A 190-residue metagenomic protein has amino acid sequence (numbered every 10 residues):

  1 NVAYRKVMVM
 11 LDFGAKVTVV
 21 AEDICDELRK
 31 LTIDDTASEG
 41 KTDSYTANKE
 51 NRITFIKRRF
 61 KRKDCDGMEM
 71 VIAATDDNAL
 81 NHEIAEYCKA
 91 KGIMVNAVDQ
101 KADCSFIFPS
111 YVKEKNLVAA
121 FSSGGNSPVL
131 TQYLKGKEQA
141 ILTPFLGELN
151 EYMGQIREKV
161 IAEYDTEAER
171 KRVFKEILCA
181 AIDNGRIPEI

Functional and structural regions predicted by a protein language model:
V2-A3: Hydrophobic/small residue at the entry helix of a nucleotide-binding pocket
F13-T32: NAD(P)-binding Rossmann-fold cofactor-contacting core
T18, M68-N78, L117-G125, A140: Short beta-strand and adjoining strand-loop segment in the mid-core of the Rossmann-like NAD(P)-dependent dehydrogenase
I33-N51: Intrinsically disordered, low-complexity terminal tails and inter-domain linkers enriched for S/T/G/P/D/E
K49-D66: Glycine-rich, highly charged phosphate/nucleotide-binding loops
M70-T75, N81-I107: ADP-ribose/adenylate-binding Rossmann-like module
A97-G147: E1/E1-like adenylate-forming module used to activate ubiquitin-like modifiers and sulfur-carrier proteins
G125-I190: An accessory alpha-helical subdomain
